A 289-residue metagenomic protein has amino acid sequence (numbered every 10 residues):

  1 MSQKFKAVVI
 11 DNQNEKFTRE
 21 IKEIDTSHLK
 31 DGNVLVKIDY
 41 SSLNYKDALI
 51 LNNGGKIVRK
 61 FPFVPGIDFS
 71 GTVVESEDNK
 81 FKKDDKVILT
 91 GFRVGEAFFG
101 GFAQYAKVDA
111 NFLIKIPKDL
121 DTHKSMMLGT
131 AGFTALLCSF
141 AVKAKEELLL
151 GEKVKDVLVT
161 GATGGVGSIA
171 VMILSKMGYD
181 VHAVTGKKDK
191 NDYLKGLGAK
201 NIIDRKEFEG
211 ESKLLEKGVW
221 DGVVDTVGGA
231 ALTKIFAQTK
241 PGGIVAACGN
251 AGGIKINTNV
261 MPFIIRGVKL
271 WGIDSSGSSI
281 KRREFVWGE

Functional and structural regions predicted by a protein language model:
A7, K155-V157, V245: Conserved hydrophobic helix-helix packing surfaces used for dimerization/oligomerization
S27-S42, G54-V94: Glycine-rich beta-strand-centered segment in the early N-terminal region that forms part of a ligand/cofactor-binding
D68, D85-K86, Y105, K176 (+1 more regions): Residue-level marker of beta-strand positions
T90-V157: NAD(P)H dinucleotide-binding glycine-rich loop of Rossmann-like/cofactor-binding domains, especially the beta1-alpha1
G132-F133, G161-S168, G228: Glycine-rich NAD(P) Rossmann-fold beta1-alpha1 loop
S168-K176: Surface-exposed amphipathic alpha-helices with a cationic face
S175-A231: Adenosine-nucleotide cofactor-binding segment
A230-E289: Glycine-rich phosphate-binding loop and adjacent beta-alpha segment of Rossmann(oid) nucleotide-cofactor-binding
